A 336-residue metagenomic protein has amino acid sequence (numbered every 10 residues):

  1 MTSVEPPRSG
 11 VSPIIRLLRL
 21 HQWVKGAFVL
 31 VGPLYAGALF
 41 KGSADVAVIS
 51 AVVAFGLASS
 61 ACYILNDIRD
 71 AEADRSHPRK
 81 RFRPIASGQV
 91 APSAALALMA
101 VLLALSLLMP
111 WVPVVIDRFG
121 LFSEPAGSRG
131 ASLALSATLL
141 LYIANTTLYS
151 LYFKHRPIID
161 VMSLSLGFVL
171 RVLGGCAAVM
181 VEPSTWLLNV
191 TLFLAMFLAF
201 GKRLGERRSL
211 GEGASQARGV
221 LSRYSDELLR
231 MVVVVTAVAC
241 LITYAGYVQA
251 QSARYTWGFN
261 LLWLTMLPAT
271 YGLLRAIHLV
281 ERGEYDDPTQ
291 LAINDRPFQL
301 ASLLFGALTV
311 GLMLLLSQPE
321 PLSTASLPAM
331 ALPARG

Functional and structural regions predicted by a protein language model:
M1-I15, P125, L151, M162-L164 (+1 more regions): C-terminal membrane-associated helical module and adjoining short loops/tails
M1-R75, Q89-V101, G120: Topogenic membrane-insertion module of multi-pass membrane proteins
T2-P7, E72-P78, A97, V101 (+3 more regions): Hydrophobic, membrane-facing alpha-helical anchors
K25-V46, F153-T185: Long, highly hydrophobic alpha-helical transmembrane signal-anchor segments
A27-V31, I49, V53-L57, A97-L108 (+10 more regions): Generic alpha-helical transmembrane segments of integral inner-membrane proteins, especially permease/transport modules
S43-V48, A131-L139, P157-I159, E182-L188 (+1 more regions): Short, aromatic-rich membrane-interface segments at the entry and exit of alpha-helical transmembrane domains
A58-A86, F153, I159, F200-R208 (+1 more regions): Acidic (Asp/Glu-rich) catalytic motifs at the cytosolic membrane interface
A71, S76-L139, T185-M196, M231-L241 (+1 more regions): Multi-pass membrane catalytic core of lipid/isoprenoid biosynthesis enzymes
